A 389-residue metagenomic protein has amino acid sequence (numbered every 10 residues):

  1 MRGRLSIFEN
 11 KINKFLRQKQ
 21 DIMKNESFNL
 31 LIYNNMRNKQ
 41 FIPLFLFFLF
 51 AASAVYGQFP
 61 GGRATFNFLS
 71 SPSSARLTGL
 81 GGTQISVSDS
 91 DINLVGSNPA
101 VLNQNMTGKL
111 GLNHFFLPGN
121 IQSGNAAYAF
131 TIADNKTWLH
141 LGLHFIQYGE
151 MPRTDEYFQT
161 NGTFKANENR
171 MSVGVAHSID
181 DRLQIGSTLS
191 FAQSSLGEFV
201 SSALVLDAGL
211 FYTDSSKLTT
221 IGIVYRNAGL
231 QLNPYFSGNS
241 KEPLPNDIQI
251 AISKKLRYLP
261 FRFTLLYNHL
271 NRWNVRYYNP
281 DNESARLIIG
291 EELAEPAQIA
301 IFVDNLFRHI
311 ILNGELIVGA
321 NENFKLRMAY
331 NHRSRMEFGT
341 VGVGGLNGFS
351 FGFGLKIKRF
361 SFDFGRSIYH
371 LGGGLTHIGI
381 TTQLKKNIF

Functional and structural regions predicted by a protein language model:
M1-G61, G314, G374: Bacterial Sec-dependent N-terminal signal peptides
Q58-F389: Subset of outer-membrane beta-barrel
